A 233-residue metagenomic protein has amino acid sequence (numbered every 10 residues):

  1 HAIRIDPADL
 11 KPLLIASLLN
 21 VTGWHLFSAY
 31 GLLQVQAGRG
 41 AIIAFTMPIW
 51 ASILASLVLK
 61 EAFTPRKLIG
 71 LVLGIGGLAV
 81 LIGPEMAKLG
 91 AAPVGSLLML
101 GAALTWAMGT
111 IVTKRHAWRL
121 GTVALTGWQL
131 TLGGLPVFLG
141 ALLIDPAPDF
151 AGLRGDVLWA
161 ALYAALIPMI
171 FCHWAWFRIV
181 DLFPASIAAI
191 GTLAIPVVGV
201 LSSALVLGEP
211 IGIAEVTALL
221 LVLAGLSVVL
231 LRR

Functional and structural regions predicted by a protein language model:
H1-A44, V80, A165-F183: Specific transmembrane alpha-helical segments of multi-pass solute transporters/efflux pumps, especially DMT/EamA
H1-D6, Y30, L73-G90, L132-L158 (+3 more regions): Membrane-interface helix-cap regions at the ends of transmembrane helices in multi-pass membrane proteins
A8-S17, F63-G76, G95-S96, L120-L130 (+1 more regions): Cytoplasmic-side transmembrane-helix entry/capping segments in multi-pass membrane proteins
L19-N20, H25-A62, A102, A185-A204: Specific alpha-helical transmembrane segments that line the substrate/conduction pathway and gating interfaces
A29-M47, A92-T105, R154-M169, T217 (+1 more regions): Structural signature of hydrophobic alpha-helical transmembrane segments
G31, L57-L59, F63, H116 (+5 more regions): Hydrophobic/aromatic residues within transmembrane alpha-helices of multi-pass small-molecule transporters
T46, L54, F63-P84, A103 (+4 more regions): Hydrophobic transmembrane alpha-helices of multi-pass small-molecule transport proteins
A51-I53, L57, L89-A147, A161 (+1 more regions): Transmembrane alpha-helical segments that form core, pore/gating elements of small-molecule transporters/exporters
